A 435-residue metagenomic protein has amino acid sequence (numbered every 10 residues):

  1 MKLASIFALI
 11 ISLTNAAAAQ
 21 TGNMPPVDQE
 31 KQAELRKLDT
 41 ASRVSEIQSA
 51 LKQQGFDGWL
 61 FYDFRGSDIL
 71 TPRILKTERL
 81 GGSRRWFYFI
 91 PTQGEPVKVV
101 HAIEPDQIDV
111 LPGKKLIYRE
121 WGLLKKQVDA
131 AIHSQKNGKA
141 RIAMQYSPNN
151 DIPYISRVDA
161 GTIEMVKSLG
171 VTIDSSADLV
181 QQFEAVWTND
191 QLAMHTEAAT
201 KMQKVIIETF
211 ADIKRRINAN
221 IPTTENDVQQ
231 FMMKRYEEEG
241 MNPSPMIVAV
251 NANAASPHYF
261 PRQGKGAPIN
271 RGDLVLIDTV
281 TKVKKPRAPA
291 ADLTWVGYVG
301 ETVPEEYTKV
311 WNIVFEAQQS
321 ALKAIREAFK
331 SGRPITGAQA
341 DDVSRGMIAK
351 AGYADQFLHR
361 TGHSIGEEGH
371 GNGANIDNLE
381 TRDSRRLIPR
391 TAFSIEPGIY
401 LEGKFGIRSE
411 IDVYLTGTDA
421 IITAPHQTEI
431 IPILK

Functional and structural regions predicted by a protein language model:
A4-N15: Bacterial N-terminal signal peptides
Q20-K435: Active-site neighborhoods and metal-handling regions in enzymes and metal-associated proteins
